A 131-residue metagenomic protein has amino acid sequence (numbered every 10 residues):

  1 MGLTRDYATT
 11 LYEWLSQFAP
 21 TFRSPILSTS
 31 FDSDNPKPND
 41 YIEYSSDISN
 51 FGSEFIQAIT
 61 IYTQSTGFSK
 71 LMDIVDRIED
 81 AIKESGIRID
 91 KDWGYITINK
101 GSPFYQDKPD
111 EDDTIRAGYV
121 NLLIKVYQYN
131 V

Functional and structural regions predicted by a protein language model:
M1, Q64-F68: Active-site oxyanion-binding pockets that recognize sulfate/phosphate
M1-E13, S46-E54, I96-V131: Short, charged interaction patches at domain edges and termini
M1-S49, S85, I89-D92: Small/polar-rich, solvent-exposed N-terminal microdomains that initiate assembly or binding
G52-S65: Short glycine-rich, basic-tinged beta-strand/loop micro-motifs
G67-I87: Mid-chain, well-packed structural core segment of small domains
E79-D80, W93-Y95: Short, intrinsically disordered/low-complexity patches at protein termini and at juxtamembrane boundaries
